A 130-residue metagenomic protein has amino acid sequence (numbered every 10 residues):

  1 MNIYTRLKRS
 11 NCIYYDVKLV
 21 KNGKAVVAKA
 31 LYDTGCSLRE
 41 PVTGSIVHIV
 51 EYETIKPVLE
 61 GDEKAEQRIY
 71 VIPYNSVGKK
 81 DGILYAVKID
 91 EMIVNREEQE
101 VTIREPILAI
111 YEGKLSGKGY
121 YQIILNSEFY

Functional and structural regions predicted by a protein language model:
M1-V42, I46-I49: Canonical alpha-helical transmembrane segment with a positive-inside/aromatic-interface signature
N2-L7, T34-G35, G61, G78-D81 (+1 more regions): Intrinsically disordered, low-complexity segments enriched in polar/charged residues with Gly/Pro, especially when
Y15-L31, A65-Y130: Aspartyl protease catalytic core from the pepsin/retropepsin fold
K24, S37, T54-I55, Q99: Generic "edge-of-domain/loop-turn" microfeature
L38-E40, S45-Y74: Cytosolic, membrane-proximal regulatory domains of ion/volume homeostasis and mechanosensation machinery
